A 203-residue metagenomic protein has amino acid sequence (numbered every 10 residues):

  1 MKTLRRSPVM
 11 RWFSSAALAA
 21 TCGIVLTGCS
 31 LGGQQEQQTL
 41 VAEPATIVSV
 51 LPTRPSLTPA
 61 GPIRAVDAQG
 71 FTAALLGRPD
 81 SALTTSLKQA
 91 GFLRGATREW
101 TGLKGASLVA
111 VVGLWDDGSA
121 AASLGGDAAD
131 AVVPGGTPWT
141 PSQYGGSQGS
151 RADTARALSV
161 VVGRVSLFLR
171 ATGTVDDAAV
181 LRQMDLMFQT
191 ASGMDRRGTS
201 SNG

Functional and structural regions predicted by a protein language model:
T3-A17: Bacterial N-terminal signal peptides that target proteins for export
V25-G28: C-terminal motif of bacterial Sec signal peptides marking the signal peptidase cleavage site
S30-G33: Bacterial signal peptide processing site
Q38-S56: Post-signal peptide N-terminal segment of mature Sec-exported envelope proteins
P55-S107: Short, compositionally biased low-complexity segments enriched in polar/charged residues
A65, T72-A82, S86-L87, G118-V162 (+1 more regions): Short Gly/Thr-rich strand-loop-strand
V109-V111, R164-G173: Short, well-ordered beta-strand elements
L169-G203: Surface-exposed amphipathic alpha-helical segments
